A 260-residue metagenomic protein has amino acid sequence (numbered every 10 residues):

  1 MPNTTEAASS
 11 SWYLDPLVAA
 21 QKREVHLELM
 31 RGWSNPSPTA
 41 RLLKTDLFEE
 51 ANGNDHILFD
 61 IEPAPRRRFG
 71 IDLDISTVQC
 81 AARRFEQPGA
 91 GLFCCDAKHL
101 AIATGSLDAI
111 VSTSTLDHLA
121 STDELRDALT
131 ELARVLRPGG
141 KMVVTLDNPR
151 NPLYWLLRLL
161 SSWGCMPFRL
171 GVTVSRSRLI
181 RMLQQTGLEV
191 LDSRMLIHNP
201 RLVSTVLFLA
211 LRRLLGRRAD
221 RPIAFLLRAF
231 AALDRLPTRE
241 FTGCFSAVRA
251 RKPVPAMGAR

Functional and structural regions predicted by a protein language model:
M1-L43: Conserved class I S-adenosyl-L-methionine
Q21, S162-R178: Acceptor-substrate binding/catalytic loop of class I
R41-H99: Class I SAM-dependent methyltransferase SAM/SAH-binding core
V111: A conserved beta-strand element that flanks and buttresses the S-adenosyl-L-methionine
S114-H118: Short catalytic micro-motifs in class I SAM-dependent methyltransferases
L119-E131: A short, conserved alpha-helix within the catalytic core of class I
K141-C165: Conserved class I S-adenosyl-L-methionine
D192, L196-R260: A C-terminal cap/extension of S-adenosyl-L-methionine-dependent methyltransferases that defines the acceptor-substrate
